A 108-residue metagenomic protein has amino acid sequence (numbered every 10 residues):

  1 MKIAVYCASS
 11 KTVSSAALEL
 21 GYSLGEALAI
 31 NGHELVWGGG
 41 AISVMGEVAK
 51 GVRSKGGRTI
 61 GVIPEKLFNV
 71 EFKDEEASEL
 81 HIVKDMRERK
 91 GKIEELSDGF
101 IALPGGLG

Functional and structural regions predicted by a protein language model:
M1-L96: A cross-family phosphate/adenosyl-ligand binding-site feature
E95-G108: A donor-sugar binding/catalytic signature common to diverse glycosyltransferases and related nucleotide-sugar
